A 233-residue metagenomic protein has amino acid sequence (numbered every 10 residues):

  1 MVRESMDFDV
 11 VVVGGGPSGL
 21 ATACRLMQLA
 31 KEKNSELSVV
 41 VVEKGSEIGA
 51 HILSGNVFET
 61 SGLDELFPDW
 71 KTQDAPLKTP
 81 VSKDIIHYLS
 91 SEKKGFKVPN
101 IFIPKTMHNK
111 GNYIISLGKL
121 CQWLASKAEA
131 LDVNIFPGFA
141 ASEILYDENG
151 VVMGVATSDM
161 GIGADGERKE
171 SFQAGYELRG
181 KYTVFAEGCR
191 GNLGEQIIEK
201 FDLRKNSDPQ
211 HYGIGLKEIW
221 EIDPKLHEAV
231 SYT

Functional and structural regions predicted by a protein language model:
E4-S18, V40: Beta1/beta-strand and adjacent pyrophosphate-binding region of the FAD-binding site in flavoprotein oxidoreductases
S18, E47, R190: Conserved Rossmann-like nucleotide-cofactor binding loop
L26-A30, I197, F201: Active-site catalytic pocket residues across diverse enzymes, especially alpha/beta-hydrolases
M27-H51: Glycine-rich FAD pyrophosphate-binding loop
K44-E92: N-terminal FAD cofactor-binding segment of flavoenzymes
L77-T79, H87-G194: Feature captures the FAD/FMN-dependent oxidoreductase FAD-binding
D202-V230: Central beta-strand plus flanking loop segment that forms part of the substrate or channel wall within the catalytic
T233: Conserved small/polar residues in nucleotide/adenosyl-binding loops
